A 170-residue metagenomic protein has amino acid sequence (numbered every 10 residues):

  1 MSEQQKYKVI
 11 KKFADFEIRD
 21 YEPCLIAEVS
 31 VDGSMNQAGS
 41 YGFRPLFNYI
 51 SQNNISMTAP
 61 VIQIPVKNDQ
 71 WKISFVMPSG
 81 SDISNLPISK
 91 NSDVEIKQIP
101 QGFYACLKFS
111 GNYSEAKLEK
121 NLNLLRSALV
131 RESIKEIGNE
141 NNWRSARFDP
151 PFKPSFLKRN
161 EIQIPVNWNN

Functional and structural regions predicted by a protein language model:
M1-N170: A solvent-exposed interaction/effector surface
